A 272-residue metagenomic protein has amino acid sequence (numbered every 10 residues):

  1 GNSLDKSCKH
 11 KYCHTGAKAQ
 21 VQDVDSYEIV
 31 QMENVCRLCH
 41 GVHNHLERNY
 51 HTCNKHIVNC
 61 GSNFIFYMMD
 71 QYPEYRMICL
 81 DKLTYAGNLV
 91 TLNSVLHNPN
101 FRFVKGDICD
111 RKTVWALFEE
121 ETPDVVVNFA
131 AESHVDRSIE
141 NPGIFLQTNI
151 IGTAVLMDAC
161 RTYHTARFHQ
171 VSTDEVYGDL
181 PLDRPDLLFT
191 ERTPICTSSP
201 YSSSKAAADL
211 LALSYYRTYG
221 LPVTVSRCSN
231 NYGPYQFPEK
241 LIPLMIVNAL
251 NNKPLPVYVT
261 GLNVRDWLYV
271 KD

Functional and structural regions predicted by a protein language model:
G1-N59: Short, strongly patterned local motifs
N2-L4, C13-T15, T52, V114 (+3 more regions): Helix-centric, low-specificity signal for extended rod-like, repetitive segments
T15-A17, Y27, H51, K55 (+6 more regions): Short amphipathic alpha-helical leader/targeting segments
Y27-I29, T113, Q236, W267: Short acidic, gly/pro-rich beta-turn/loop elements at beta-sheet edges and active-site/ligand-binding grooves
N34-G41, C53-N231, N251, K271: N-terminal Rossmann-like NAD(P)+-binding domain of SDR-like oxidoreductases, especially those catalyzing
V135, P254, N263-V264: Conserved catalytic core of two-component sensor histidine kinases, primarily the HATPase_c ATP-binding
Q147, P256-V259: Short, hydrophobic secondary-structure boundary micro-motifs
S203, A207, L211, T224-V225 (+2 more regions): Substrate-positioning beta->alpha
